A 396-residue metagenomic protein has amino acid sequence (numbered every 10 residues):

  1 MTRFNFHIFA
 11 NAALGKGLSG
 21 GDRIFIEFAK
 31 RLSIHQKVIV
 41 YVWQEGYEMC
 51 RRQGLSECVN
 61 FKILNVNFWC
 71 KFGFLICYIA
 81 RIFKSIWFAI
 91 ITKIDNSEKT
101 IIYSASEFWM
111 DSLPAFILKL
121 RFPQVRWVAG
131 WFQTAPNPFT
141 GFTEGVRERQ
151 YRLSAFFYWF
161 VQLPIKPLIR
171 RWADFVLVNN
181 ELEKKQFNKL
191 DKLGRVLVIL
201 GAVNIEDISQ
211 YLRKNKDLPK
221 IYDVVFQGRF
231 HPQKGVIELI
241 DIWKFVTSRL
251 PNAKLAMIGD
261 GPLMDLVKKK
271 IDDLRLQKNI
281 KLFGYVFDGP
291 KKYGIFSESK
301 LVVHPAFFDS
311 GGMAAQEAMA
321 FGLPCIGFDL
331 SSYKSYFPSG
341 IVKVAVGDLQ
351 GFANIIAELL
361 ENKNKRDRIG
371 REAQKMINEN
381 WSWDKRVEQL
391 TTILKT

Functional and structural regions predicted by a protein language model:
M1-Q53, E57: N-terminal subdomain of nucleotide-sugar transferases
G20-R23, E27, F226-F245, P262-K268: A conserved mid-protein helix/loop that constitutes part of the nucleotide-sugar donor-binding site
I117-R121, T134-N137, R149-V176: Membrane-proximal helix-turn-helix segments that form the acceptor-binding/catalytic region of lipid-linked
L182, A202: Carbohydrate-associated surface elements
K268-V286: Nucleotide-activated donor-binding/catalytic signature segment of Leloir-type glycosyltransferases, i.e., the conserved
F307: Aromatic "clamp/platform" in nucleotide-sugar-dependent glycosyltransferases that forms part of the donor/acceptor
P324-G327: Short hydrophobic beta-strand element within catalytic cores of glycosyltransferases and related nucleotide-activated
I341-Q350, E358-K363: Conserved acidic donor-binding segment of nucleotide-sugar-dependent glycosyltransferases
